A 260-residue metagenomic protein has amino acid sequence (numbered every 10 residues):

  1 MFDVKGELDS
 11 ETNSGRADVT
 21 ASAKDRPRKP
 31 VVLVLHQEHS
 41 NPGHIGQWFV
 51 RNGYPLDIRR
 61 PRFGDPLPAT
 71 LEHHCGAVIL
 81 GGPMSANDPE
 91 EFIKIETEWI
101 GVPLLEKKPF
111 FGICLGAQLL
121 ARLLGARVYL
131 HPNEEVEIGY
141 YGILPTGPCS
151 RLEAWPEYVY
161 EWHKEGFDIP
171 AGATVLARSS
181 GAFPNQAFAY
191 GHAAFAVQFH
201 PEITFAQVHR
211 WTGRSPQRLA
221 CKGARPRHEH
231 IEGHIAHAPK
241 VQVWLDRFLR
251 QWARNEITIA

Functional and structural regions predicted by a protein language model:
M1-E91, I95-K108, A220-A260: N-terminal beta1-alpha1 cap of cysteine-dependent amidohydrolase-like domains
V32, D57-R59, V78, F111 (+3 more regions): Hydrophobic/aromatic beta-strand patches that form the interior of the parallel beta-sheet core in alpha/beta enzyme
I45, L71, G172, F188 (+1 more regions): Short aromatic-enriched loop/helix-cap "lid" or pocket-rim segments at secondary-structure transitions that line
G46-W48, E91-K94, L124-V128, T174 (+2 more regions): Short, glycine/charged-enriched secondary-structure capping and boundary segments
H74-C75, I79-P148: Cysteine-nucleophile active-site neighborhood
L124-A206: Pocket-forming structural segment of enzyme catalytic cores
H192-A194, Q198-H230: C-terminal helical/coil "lid" or tail adjacent to the Rossmann-like core of SAM-dependent
